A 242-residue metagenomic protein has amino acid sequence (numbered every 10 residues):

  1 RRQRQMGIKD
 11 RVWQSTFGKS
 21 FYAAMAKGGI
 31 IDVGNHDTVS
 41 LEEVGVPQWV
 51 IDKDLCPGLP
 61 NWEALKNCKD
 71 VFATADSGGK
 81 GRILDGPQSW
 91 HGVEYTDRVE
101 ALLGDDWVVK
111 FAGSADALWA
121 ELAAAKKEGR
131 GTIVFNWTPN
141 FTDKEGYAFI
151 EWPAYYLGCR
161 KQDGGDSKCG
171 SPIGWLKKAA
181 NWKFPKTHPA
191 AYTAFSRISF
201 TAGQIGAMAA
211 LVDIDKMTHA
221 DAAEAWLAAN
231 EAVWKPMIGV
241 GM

Functional and structural regions predicted by a protein language model:
Q3-I8: Short, small-residue-biased leader/transition segments that mark boundaries at the very start of proteins
K9-L41: Acidic, polar ligand-binding/catalytic clefts
D10-F17, R82-K161: Ligand-binding pocket segment of bilobal, Venus flytrap-like solute-binding proteins
G29-L84: A conserved helix-loop-strand patch within extracytoplasmic ligand-binding domains of the periplasmic binding
E43-L55, G174-T187, A210-L211: A bilobed periplasmic-binding-protein/Venus flytrap-type ligand-binding module shared by bacterial periplasmic
W49-L55, W62-N67, G131, N140-F141 (+3 more regions): Mature, Sec-exported extracytoplasmic domains of Gram-positive
W90-W107, A112-G129, A190, A194-M242: An extracytoplasmic/periplasmic, membrane-proximal ligand-sensing/linker region
P139-S199: C-terminal lobe and pocket-closing loops of periplasmic/extracytoplasmic Venus-flytrap solute-binding proteins
